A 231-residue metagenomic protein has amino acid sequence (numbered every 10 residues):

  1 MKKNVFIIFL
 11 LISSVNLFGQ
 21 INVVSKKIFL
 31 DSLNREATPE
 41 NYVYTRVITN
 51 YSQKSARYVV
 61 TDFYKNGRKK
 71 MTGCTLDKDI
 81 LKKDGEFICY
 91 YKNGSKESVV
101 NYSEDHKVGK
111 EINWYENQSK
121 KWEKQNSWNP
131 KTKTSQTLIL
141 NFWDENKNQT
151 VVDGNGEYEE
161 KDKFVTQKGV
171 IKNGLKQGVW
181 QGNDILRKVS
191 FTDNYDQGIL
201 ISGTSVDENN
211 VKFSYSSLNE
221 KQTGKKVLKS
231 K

Functional and structural regions predicted by a protein language model:
M1-S25: Bacterial Sec-dependent N-terminal signal peptides
G19-K231: Glycine/tyrosine- and acidic-biased, solvent-exposed loop/turn segments at the edges of beta-strands
